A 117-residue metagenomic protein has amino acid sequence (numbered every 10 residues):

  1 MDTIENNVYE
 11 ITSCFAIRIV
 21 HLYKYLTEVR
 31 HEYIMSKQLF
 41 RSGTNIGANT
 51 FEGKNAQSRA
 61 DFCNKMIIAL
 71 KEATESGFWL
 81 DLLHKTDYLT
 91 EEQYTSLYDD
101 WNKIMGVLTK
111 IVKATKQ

Functional and structural regions predicted by a protein language model:
M1-A48, E52-Q117: Short, C-terminally biased terminal segments at protein or domain edges
